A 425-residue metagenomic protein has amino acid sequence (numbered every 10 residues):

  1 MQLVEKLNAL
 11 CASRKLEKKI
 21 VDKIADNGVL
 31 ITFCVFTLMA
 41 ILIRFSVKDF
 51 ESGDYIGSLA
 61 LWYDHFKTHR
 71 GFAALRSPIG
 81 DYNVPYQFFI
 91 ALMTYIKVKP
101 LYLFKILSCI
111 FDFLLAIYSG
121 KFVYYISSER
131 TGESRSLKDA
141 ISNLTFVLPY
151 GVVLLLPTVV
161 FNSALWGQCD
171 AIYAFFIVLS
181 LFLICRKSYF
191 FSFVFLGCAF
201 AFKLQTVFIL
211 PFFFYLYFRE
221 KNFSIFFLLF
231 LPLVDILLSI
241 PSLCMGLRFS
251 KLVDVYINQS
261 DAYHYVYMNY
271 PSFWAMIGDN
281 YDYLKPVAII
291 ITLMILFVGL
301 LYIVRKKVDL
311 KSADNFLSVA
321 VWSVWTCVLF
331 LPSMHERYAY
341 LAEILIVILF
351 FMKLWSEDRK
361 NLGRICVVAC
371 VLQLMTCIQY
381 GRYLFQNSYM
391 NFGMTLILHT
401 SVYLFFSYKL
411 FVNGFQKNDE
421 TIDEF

Functional and structural regions predicted by a protein language model:
M1-R44, I110, Y124-L148, S312 (+1 more regions): Start-transfer (signal-anchor) and selected internal transmembrane alpha helices of multi-pass inner/ER membrane
Q2-L10, V47, L252-P271, A320 (+2 more regions): Transmembrane helical bundles and short interhelical boundary loops of multi-pass, membrane-embedded
I24-G57, C109-D112, L155-P157, F161 (+1 more regions): Transmembrane signal-anchor helices characteristic of membrane glycosylation enzymes that use polyprenol
G28, A40, A116, Y125 (+2 more regions): Aromatic/glycine/proline-enriched transmembrane-helix motif characteristic of membrane-embedded glycan-assembly enzymes
K48-D64, S77-F89, Y263-F273: Extracytoplasmic catalytic/substrate-binding loops of multi-pass membrane glycan-assembly enzymes
Y118, I172-Y189, L345-L349: Specific aromatic-rich, kink-prone transmembrane helix
F161, I177-L183, F190-Y215, S323-F330: Membrane-interface alpha helices of multi-pass inner-membrane proteins
F208-L233, L341: Perimembrane helix-loop-helix junctions
